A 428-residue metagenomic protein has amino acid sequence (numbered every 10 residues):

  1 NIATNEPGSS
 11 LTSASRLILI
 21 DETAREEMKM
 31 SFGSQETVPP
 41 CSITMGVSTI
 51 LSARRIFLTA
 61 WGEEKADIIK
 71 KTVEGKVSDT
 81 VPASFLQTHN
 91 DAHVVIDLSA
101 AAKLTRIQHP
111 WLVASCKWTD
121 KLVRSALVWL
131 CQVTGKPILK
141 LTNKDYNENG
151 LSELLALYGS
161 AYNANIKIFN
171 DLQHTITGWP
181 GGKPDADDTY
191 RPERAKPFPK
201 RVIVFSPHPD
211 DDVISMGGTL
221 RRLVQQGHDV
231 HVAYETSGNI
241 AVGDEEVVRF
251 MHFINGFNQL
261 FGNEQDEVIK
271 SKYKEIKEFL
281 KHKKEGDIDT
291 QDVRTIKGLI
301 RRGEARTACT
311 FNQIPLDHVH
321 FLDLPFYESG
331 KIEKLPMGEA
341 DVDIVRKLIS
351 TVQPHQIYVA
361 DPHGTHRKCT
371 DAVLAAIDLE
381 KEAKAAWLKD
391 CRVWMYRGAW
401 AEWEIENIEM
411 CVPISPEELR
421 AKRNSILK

Functional and structural regions predicted by a protein language model:
N1-L127: Conserved phosphate- and dinucleotide-binding cores of soluble alpha/beta proteins, encompassing both enzyme active
I2, V204-D212, P362: Histidine-centered catalytic micro-motifs
A24-I43, T134-I203, R222-Q226, Y234-E235 (+2 more regions): Metal-dependent de-N-acetylase/amidase catalytic core
W61, D97-S99, P207, E235-S237 (+1 more regions): Cofactor-binding loop segments of dinucleotide-utilizing enzymes, especially the Rossmann-like FAD- and NAD(P)+-binding
I68-T72, T219, A372-A376: Alpha-helical scaffold elements adjacent to nucleotide-binding pockets in ATP/GTP-utilizing enzyme cores
D79-P82, K270-K284, D289-D292: Charged, composition-biased interaction segments
P207-V224: Di-metal (Zn2+ and/or Mg2+/Mn2+) metal-binding site signature of metallo-dependent hydrolases with the MBL/beta-CASP
D229: Residue-level detector of anion-binding/catalytic polar loops
